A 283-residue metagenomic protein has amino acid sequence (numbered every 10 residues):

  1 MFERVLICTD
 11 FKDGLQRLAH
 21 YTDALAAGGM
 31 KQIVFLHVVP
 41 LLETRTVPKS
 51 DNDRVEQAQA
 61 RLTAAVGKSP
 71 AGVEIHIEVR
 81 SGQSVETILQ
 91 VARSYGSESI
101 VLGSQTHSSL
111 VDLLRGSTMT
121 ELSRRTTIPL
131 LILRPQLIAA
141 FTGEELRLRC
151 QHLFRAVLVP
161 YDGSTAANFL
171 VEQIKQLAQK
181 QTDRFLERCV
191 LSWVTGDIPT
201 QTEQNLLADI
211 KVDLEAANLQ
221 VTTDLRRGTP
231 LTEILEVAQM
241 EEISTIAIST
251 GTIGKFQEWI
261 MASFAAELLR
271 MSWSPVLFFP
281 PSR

Functional and structural regions predicted by a protein language model:
M1-K49, C150-T202, A208-T222: Small/aliphatic-rich secondary-structure junction motif
R4, V91-E144, E236-R283: Gly/Ser-rich helix-loop-strand patches that form or flank binding pockets for ribonucleotide-derived cofactors
L18-Y21, R61, T87, Q173 (+1 more regions): Well-ordered alpha-helical segments embedded in enzymatic catalytic cores
V34-L36, H76-R80, L131, V190-S192 (+3 more regions): General small-molecule cofactor/ligand-binding pocket signal
A64-H76, I210-V221: A structural motif corresponding to the C-terminal end of an alpha-helix and its immediate exit/capping segment
V79-I88, L225-E233: Charged docking surfaces used in two-component/phosphorelay signaling
I210-K211, T229-Q239: A short, acidic, amphipathic alpha-helical segment used as a generic capping/interface helix at domain edges
